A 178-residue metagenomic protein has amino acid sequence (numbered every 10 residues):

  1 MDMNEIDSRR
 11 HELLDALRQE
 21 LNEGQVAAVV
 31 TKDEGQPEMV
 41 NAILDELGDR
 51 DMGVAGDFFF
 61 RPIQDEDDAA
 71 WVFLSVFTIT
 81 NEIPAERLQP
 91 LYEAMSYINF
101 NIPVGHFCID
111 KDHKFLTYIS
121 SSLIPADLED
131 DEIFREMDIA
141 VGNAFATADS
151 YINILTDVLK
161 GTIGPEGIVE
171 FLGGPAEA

Functional and structural regions predicted by a protein language model:
M1-D65: Charge-rich, low-complexity N-terminal segments
D2-I6, S75-P84, I133, M137: Short histidine-centered catalytic/ligand-binding loop motif
R9-L13, I83-L91, E136, A140-N143: Short amphipathic alpha-helical segments
L44-E46, T78-T80, S120-S122: Short beta-strand-to-loop capping motifs
G53-I83: Intrinsically disordered, low-complexity regulatory segments enriched in Ser/Thr/Pro and charged residues
F73-F115: Short, internal acidic amphipathic alpha-helical interface segments that mediate docking to partner proteins
V104-T162: Charged, low-complexity intrinsically disordered regions
I154-A178: Short, highly charged C-terminal tails/helix-capping segments
